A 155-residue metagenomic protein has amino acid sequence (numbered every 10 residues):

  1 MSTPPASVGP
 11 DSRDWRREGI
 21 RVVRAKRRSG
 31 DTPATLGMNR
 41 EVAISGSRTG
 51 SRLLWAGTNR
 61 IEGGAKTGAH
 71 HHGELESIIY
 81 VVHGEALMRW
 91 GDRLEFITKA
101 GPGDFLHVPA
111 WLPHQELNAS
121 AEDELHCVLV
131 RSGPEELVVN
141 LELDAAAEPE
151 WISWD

Functional and structural regions predicted by a protein language model:
M1-L53, G68-A69, N140-D155: A short, N-terminal "cap"/entry segment at the start of jelly-roll beta-barrel domains of the cupin/DSBH fold
R40, I44, G57-G73, A110: Conserved short histidine dyad/triad with adjacent acidic residue
R48-R52, I61-A65, H83-L87, E136: Short, charged/polar surface micro-motifs in flexible loops or helix N-caps
T49, E74, R93, A121-E122: Short strand-connecting beta-turns/loops that link adjacent beta-strands
L53-L54, H72, A100, A119-A121: Short glycine/proline-enriched turns and hinge-like loops at secondary-structure junctions
N59, I78, H107, E122-L141: A short hydrophobic beta-strand segment most commonly corresponding to one strand of the jelly-roll/cupin
K66, E74-P102: A short beta-strand-loop-beta hairpin characteristic of the jelly-roll/cupin
W90, A100-S120, V130-S132: Conserved metal-binding segment of the jelly-roll/cupin
